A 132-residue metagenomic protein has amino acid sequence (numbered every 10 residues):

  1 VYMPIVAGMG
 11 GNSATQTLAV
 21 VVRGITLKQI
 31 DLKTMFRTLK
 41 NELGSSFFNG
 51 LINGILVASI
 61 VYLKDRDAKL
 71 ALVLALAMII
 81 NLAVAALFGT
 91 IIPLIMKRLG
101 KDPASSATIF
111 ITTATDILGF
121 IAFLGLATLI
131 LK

Functional and structural regions predicted by a protein language model:
Y2-V6, G10, S45, N49 (+13 more regions): Alpha-helical transmembrane segments in multi-pass membrane proteins
G10-T38, G89-I111, A127: Juxtamembrane helix-loop transition segments at the membrane interface in multi-pass membrane proteins
V22-T26, L56, I60, K64: Regular secondary-structure segments
I30, D116-L118, K132: Residue-level signature of transmembrane alpha-helix interfaces in integral membrane proteins
K33-F36, R66-L72: Short amphipathic alpha-helical segments, especially helix-boundary/capping motifs
M35-F47: Interfacial transmembrane-helix starts/ends
Y62-K69, G125-K132: Helix-coil boundary and interhelical linker segments in multi-pass alpha-helical membrane proteins
A68, P103-A104, D116: Hydrophobic alpha-helical segments
